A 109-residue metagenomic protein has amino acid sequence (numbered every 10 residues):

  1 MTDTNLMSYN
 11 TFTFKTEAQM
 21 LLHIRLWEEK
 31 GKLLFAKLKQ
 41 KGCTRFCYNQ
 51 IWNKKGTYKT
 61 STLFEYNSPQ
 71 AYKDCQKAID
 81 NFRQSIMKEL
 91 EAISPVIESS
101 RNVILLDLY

Functional and structural regions predicted by a protein language model:
M1-L6, N53-G56: Short, flexible turn/loop "capping" segments at secondary-structure junctions
N5-F14, S61: Active-site-flanking beta-strand signature of metal-NTP-handling nucleotidyl enzymes and homologous cyclase-like
T11, I104-L106: Short amphipathic
T11-A18, Y66: Short coil/turn segments at secondary-structure junctions
K15-W27: Short, surface-exposed ligand-recognition loops at beta-strand->loop->(often short) alpha-helix junctions that present
L21, E29-R45, K55-G56, L63-R101 (+1 more regions): An amphipathic, aromatic/His-enriched active-site/gating alpha helix that lines ligand/cofactor pockets
Y48-W52: Short, solvent-exposed loop/turn elements at beta->coil junctions and helix N-caps that rim active or binding pockets
